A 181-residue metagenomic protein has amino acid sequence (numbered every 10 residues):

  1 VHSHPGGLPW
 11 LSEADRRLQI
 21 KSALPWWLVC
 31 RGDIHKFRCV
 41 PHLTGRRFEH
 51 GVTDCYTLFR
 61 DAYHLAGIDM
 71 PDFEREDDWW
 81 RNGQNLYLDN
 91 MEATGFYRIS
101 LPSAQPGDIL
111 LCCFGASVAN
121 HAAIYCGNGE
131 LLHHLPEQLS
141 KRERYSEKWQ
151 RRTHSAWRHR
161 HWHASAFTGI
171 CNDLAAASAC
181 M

Functional and structural regions predicted by a protein language model:
V1-E13: Short HxH-centered metal-ligating active-site micro-motif
Q19-P41: Divalent-metal-activated hydrolytic enzyme cores
L43-G51, R98: Short helix-to-loop capping/linker segments positioned immediately adjacent to catalytic or ligand/cofactor-binding
E49-A66: Active-site nucleophilic cysteine motif
M70-R75: Surface-exposed patches in mature extracellular/periplasmic domains of secreted proteins
E76-S140, Y145-S146: ...with weaker cross-activation on analogous glycine-rich loops/strands in unrelated enzymes
E143-M181: Glycine- and charge-enriched low-complexity intrinsically disordered segments
